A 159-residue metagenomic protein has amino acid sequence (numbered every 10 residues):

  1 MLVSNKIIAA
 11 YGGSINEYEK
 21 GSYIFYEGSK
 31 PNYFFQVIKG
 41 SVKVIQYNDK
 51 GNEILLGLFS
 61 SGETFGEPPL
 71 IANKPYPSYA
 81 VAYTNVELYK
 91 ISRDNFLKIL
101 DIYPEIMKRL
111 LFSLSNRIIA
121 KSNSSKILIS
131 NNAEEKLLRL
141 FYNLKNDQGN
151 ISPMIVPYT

Functional and structural regions predicted by a protein language model:
M1-S22, F65, P69-I71: Cyclic nucleotide-binding regulatory module and flanking cytosolic helices
A10-Y11, L56-S115, I119: Cyclic-nucleotide recognition modules
E19-K20, I38-K39, S60, T84: A cytosolic small-molecule/anion-sensing beta-strand core signal
I24-S29: Short phosphate-coordinating micro-motif centered on Lys-Gly-acidic
N32-I45, S61-G62: Glycine- and acidic-residue-biased ligand/ion/polar-headgroup-sensing regions
L97-L100, A120-S130, D147-I151: Short helix-to-loop capping/linker segments positioned immediately adjacent to catalytic or ligand/cofactor-binding
I129, A133-K136, L140: N-terminal positioning helix adjacent to the helix-turn-helix/winged-helix DNA-binding module
L140-T159: Phosphate-/nucleic-acid-contacting segments
